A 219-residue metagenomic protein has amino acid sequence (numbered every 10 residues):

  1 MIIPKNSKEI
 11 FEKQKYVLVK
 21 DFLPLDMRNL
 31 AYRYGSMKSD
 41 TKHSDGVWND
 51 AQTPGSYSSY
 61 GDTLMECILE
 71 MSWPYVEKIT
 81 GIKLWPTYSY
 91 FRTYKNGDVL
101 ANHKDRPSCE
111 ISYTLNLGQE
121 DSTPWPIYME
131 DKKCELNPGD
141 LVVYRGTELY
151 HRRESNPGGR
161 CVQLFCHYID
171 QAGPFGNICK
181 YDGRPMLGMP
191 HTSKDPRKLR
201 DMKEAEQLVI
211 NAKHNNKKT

Functional and structural regions predicted by a protein language model:
M1-T80: Non-heme Fe(II)/2-oxoglutarate
L18-V19, W85-P86, V143-Y144, F165: A structural signal for short, well-ordered beta-strand segments and their strand-loop junctions that often border
M71-Y75, Y90, S112: Generic beta-strand or strand-like secondary-structure segments
G81-Y90: A short coil-to-beta-strand element that immediately follows conserved catalytic motifs
T93: Conserved active-site beta-strand element of glycosyltransferases/polysaccharide synthases
N96-R152, R160-L164, I169-M186: Catalytic core of non-heme Fe(II) oxygenases with the double-stranded beta-helix
R160-T219: Double-stranded beta-helix
